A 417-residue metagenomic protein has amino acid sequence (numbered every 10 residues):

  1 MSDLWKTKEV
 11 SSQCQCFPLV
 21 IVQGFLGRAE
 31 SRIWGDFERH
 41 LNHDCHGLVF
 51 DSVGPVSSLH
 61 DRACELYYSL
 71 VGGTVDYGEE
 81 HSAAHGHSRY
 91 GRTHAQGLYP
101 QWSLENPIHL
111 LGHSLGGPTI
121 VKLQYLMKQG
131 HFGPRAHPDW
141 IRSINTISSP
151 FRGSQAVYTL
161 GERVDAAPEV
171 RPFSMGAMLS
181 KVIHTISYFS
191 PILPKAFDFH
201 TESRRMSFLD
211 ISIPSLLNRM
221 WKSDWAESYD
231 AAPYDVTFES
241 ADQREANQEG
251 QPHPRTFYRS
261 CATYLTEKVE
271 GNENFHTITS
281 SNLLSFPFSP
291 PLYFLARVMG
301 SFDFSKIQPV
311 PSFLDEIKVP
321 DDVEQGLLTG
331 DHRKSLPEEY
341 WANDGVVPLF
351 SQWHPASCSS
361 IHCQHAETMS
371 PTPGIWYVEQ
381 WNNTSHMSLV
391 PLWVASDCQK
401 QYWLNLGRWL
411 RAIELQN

Functional and structural regions predicted by a protein language model:
M1-L111, L115-N417: Lipid deacylating catalytic domains
